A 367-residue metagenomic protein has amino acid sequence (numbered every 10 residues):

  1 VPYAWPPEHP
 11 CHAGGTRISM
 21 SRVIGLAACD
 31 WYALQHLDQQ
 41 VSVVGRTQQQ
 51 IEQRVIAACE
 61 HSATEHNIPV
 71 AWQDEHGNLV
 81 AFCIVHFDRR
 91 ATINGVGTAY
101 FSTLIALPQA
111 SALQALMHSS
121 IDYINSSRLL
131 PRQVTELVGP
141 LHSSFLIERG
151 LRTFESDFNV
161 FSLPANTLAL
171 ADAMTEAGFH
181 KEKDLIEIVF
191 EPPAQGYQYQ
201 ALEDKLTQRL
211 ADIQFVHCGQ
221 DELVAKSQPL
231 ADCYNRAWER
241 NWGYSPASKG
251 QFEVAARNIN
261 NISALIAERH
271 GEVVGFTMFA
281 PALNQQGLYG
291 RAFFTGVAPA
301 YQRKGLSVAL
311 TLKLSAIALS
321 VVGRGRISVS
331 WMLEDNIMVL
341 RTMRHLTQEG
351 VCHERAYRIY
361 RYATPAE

Functional and structural regions predicted by a protein language model:
W5, G15, P164-R240: Acyltransferase donor/substrate-recognition loop-hinge adjacent to the catalytic core
W5, S144-Q195, S263, R269 (+3 more regions): Active-site/acyl-donor-binding loops of N-acyltransferases
A28-L34, V44-P69, F82, D88-G97 (+4 more regions): Catalytic cores of nucleotide-enabled group-transfer and carboxylate-activating enzymes in metabolic and assembly-line
D38-E75, C83-I93, E222-V297: A conserved beta-strand-loop-helix scaffold within acyl/acetyltransferase catalytic domains
T98-L104, L113-S143: Long, mid-chain structured domain cores
F101-A112, L141-F145, F294-R303: A short, internal acetyl-CoA/4′-phosphopantetheine-binding micro-motif in the GNAT/acyltransferase core
P108-Y123, Y301-L314: Conserved acetyl-CoA pyrophosphate-binding loop and the N-cap/start of the following alpha-helix in GNAT-like
